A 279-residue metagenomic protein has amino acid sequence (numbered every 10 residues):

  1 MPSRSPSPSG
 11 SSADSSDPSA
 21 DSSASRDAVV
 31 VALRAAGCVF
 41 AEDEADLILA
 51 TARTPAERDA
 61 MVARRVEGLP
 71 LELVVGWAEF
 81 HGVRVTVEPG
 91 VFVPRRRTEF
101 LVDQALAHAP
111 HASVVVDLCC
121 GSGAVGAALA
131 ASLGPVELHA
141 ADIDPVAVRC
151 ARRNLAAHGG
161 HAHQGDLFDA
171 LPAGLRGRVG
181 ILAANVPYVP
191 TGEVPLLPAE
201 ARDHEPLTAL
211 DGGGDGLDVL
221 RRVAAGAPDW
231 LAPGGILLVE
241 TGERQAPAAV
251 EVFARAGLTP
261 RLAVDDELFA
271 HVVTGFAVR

Functional and structural regions predicted by a protein language model:
P2, E42-H108: Conserved AdoMet
S3-A24, D169: Intrinsically disordered, low-complexity terminal tails and inter-domain linkers enriched for S/T/G/P/D/E
I48, G68, T98, V125 (+6 more regions): Residue-level signal for inorganic ion chemistry
F100-L196, R244: Conserved SAM/SAH cofactor-binding pocket of Class I
A105, L129, A201, V223-A227: Class I S-adenosylmethionine-dependent transferase superfamily signal
A140, G212, L238: Conserved SAM-binding loop
Y188-V219: Mobile active-site "lid"/loop adjacent to the S-adenosyl-L-methionine
D215-F276: Conserved Class I SAM-dependent methyltransferase catalytic core
